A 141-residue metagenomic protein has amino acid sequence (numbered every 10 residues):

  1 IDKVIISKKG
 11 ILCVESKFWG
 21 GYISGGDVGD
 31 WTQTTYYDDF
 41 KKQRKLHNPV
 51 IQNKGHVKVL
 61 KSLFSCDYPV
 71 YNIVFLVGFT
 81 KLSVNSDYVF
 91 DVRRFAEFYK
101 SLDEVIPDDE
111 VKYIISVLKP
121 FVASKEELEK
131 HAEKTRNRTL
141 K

Functional and structural regions predicted by a protein language model:
D2: Phosphate-centric recognition/catalysis
I5-I11, K17-D27, T34-K141: Surface-exposed interaction regions that form or flank ligand-binding interfaces
